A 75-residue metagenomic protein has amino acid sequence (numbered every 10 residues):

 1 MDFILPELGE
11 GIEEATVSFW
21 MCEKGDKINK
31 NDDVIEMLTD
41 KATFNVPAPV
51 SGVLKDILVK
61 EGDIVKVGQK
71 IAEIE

Functional and structural regions predicted by a protein language model:
M1-M37, N45-S51, K55-L58: Acidic, low-complexity mobile loops and tails
A42-F44, K70: Flexible, nucleotide-binding loop/lid elements of kinase catalytic cores
I57-I74: C-terminal structural segments of small proteins and small subunits
